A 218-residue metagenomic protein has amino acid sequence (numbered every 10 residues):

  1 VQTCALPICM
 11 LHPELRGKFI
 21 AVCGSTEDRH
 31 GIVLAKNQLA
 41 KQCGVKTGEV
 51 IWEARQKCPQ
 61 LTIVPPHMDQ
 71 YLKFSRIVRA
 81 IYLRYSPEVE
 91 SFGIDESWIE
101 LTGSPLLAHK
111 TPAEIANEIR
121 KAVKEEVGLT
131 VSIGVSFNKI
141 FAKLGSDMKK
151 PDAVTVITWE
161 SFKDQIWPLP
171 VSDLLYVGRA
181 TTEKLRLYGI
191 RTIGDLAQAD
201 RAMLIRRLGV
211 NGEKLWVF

Functional and structural regions predicted by a protein language model:
V1-V217: Gly/Gly-Pro- and Ser/Thr-rich, intrinsically disordered tail segments characteristic of DNA damage-repair and tolerance
